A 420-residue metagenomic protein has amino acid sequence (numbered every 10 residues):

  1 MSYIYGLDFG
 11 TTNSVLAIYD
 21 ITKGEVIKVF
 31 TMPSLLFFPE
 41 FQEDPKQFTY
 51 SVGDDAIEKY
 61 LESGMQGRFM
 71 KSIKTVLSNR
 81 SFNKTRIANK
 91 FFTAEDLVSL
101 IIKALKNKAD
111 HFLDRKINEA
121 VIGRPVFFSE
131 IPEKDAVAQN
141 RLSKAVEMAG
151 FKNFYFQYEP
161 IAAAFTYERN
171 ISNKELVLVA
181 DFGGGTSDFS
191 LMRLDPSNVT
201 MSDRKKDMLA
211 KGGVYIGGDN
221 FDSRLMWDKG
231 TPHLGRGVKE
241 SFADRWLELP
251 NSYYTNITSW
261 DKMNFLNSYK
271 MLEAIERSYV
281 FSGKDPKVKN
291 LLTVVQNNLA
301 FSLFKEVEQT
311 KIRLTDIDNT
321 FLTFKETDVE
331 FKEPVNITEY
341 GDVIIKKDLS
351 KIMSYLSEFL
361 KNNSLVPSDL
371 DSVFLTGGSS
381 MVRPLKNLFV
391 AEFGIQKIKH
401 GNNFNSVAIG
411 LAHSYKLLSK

Functional and structural regions predicted by a protein language model:
M1-G6, T11, L16-V26, G64-V179 (+3 more regions): Nucleotide/phosphate-binding catalytic cleft detector across ATP-hydrolyzing and phosphate-transferring enzymes
M1-K84, T200, G217-N256: Early-domain small/polar-rich strand-loop-helix modules and first-structured segments of the mature chain
L7-N13, V179-D188, G217-D219, V307 (+1 more regions): A short acidic Gly-Thr/Ser loop motif
K106-A120, M353-D371: Phosphate/pyrophosphate-binding loops at sites that engage ATP/ADP/AMP, CoA/4′-phosphopantetheine, polyphosphate
I122-D135, L299, D369-F389: Glycine-rich phosphate-binding loops at beta-strand->alpha-helix junctions
L142, E175-S190, L375-G378, L385 (+3 more regions): Extended, hydrophobic alpha-helical segments in both membrane/secreted and soluble proteins
A149-Q157, K386-H413, K420: Conserved phosphate-binding/catalytic loops in two-lobed NTP-binding clefts
L194-E326: Phosphate-binding glycine-rich/basic clefts of nucleotide- and phosphate-handling proteins, predominantly
